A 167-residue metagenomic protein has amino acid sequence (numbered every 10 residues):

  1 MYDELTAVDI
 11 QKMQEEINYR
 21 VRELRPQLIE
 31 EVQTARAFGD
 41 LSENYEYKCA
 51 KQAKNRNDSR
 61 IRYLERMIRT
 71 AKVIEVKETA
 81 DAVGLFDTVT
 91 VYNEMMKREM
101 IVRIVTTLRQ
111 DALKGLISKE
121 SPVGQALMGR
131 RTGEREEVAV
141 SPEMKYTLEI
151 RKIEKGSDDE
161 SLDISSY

Functional and structural regions predicted by a protein language model:
M1-A71: N-terminal intrinsically disordered, low-complexity, charge/repeat-rich segments that act as generic
L5, L24, L28, L41 (+7 more regions): Generic detector of leucine side chains in alpha-helical contexts
I10, I17, I29, I61 (+6 more regions): Weak global preference for isoleucine
M67, A139-V140, Y167: Non-transmembrane, interaction-prone segments in cytosolic or luminal domains
I74-S157: Non-DNA-binding regulatory cores of transcription-related proteins, predominantly C-terminal effector-binding
M95, D163-Y167: Short solvent-exposed strand/turn elements
S157-D163: Intrinsically disordered, low-complexity charged/polar segments
